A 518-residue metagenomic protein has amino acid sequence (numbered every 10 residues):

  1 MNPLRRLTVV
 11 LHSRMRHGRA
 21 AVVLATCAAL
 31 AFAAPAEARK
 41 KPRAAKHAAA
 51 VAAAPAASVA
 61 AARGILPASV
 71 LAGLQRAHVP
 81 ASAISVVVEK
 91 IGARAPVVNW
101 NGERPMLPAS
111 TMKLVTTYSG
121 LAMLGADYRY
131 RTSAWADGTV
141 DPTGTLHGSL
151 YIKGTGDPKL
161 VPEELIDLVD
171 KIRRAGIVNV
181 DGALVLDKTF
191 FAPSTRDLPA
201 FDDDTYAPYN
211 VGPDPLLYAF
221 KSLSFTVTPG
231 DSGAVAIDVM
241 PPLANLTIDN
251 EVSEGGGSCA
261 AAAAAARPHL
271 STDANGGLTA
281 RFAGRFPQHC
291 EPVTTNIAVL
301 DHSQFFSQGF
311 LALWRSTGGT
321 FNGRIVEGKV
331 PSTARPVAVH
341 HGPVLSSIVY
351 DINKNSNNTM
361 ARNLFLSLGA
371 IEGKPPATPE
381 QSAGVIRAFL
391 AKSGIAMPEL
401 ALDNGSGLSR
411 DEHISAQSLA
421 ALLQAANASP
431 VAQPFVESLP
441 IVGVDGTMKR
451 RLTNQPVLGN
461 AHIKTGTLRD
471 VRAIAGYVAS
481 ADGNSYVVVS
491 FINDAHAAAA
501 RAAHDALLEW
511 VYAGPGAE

Functional and structural regions predicted by a protein language model:
M1-R16: N-terminal secretory signal peptides that target proteins for export/translocation
S13, A20-A33: Hydrophobic helical h-region of N-terminal Sec-dependent signal peptides in bacterial secretory/periplasmic proteins
R39-A77, A122-M397, A481, A506 (+1 more regions): Conserved serine DD-peptidase/penicillin-binding transpeptidase domain and beta-lactam-recognizing active-site
R76-W100, V326: A short, well-structured edge-of-sheet supersecondary motif
V97-N99, N355, F365-E518: Small-residue-rich helix-loop
N99-S119: Short active-site loop at a secondary-structure junction that contains or immediately precedes the catalytic residue(s)
W100-M106, N296-I297, S406-S409: A short glycine/serine-rich beta->alpha loop
